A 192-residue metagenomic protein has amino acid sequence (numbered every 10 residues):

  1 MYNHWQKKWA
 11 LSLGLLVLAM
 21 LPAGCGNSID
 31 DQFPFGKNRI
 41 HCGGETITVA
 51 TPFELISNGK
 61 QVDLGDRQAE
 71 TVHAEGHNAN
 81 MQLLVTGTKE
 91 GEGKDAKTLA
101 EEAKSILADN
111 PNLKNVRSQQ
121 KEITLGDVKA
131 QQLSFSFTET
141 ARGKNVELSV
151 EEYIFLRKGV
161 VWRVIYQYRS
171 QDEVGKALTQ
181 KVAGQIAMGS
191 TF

Functional and structural regions predicted by a protein language model:
Y2-Q6, S12-H73, H77, K144 (+2 more regions): N-terminal targeting sequences that direct proteins away from the cytosol to non-cytosolic compartments
A50-P52, E92, L156: Mature, Sec-exported extracytoplasmic domains of Gram-positive
F53, G87-K89, S134-F137, Y166-Y168: A mature extracytoplasmic/lumenal domain signature
E70-E101: A short acidic-to-branched-hydrophobic micro-motif
G76-N78, V128, F155-V161: Short, solvent-exposed coil/turn segments at beta-strand boundaries
A96-K104, T179-A183: Extracytoplasmic/secreted envelope proteins and their assembly/folding machinery, especially bacterial periplasmic
K104-Y153: Signature of long, low-cysteine stretches enriched in small and polar/charged residues
